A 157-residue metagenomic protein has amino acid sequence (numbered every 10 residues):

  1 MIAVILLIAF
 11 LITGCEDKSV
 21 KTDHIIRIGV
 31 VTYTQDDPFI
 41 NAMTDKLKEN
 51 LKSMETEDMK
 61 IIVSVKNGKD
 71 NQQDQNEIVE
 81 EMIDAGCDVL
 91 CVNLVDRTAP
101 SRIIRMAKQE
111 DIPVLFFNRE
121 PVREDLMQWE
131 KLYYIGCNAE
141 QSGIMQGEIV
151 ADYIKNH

Functional and structural regions predicted by a protein language model:
M1-L6: Sec-dependent N-terminal signal peptides
C15-K18: Bacterial signal peptide processing site
K21, Q75, Y134-H157: Hydrophobic alpha-helical segments within soluble ligand-binding/sensing domains
H24-I28, I61, H157: Nucleotide donor/acceptor-binding cores
R27-N50, M54, S64-N76, A85-C87 (+1 more regions): Extracytoplasmic "Venus flytrap"
N71-A85, T98-R105, E124-M127: Pocket-flanking alpha-helical
I103-Q141: Flexible loop/hinge segments that line or gate small-molecule binding clefts
